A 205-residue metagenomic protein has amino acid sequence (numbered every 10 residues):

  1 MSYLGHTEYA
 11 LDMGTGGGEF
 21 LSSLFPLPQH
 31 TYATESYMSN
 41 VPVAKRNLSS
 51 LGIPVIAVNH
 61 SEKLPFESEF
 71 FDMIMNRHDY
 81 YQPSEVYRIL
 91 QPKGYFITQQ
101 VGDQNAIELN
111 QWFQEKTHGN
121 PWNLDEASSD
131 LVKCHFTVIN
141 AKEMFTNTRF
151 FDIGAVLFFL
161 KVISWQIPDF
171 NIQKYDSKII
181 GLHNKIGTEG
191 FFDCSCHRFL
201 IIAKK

Functional and structural regions predicted by a protein language model:
M1-H6, L64-P65: Glycine-rich helix-loop-beta junction characteristic of Rossmann-like nucleotide cofactor-binding loops
L4, F25, I89-L90: A generic alpha-to-beta junction signature in SAM-dependent methyltransferases
E8-K63: Class I SAM-dependent methyltransferase SAM/SAH-binding core
K63-M73: A short acidic, Gly/Pro-enriched loop at the edge of an enzyme's catalytic core that lines a small-molecule cofactor
Y81-I97: A short glycine-rich, Lys/Arg-flanked "PGG" loop and its adjoining helix->strand segment in the class I
Q100-G119: Short, glycine-/aromatic-enriched active-site segment of Class I SAM-dependent methyltransferases
N120-H135, V156, I167, K174: Short alpha-helix
N140-K205: Conserved Class I S-adenosyl-L-methionine
